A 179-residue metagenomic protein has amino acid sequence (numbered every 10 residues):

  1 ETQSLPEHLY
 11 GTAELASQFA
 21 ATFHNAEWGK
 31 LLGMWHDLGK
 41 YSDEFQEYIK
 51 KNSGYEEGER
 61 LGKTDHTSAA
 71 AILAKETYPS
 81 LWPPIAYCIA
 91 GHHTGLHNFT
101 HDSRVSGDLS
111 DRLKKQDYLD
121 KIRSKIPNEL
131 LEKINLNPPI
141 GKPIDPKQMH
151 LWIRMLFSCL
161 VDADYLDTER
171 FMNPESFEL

Functional and structural regions predicted by a protein language model:
E1-L179: Accessory nucleic-acid engagement/destabilization modules that flank
